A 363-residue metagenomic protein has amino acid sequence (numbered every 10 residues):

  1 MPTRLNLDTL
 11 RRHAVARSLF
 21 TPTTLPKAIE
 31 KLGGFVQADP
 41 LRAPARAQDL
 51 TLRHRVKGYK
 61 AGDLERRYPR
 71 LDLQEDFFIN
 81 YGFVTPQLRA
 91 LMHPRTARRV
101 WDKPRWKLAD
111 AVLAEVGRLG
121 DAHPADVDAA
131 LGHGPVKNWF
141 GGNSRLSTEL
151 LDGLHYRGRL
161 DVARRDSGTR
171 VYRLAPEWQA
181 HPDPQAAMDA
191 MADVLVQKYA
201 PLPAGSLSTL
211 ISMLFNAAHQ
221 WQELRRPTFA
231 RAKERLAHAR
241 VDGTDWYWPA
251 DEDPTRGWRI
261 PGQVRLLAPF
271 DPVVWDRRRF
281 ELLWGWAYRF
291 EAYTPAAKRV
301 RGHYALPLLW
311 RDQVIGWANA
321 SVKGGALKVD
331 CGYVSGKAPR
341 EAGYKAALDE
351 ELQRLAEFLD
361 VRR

Functional and structural regions predicted by a protein language model:
M1-L146, D152-Y156, P295, V334: Phosphate-backbone binding and catalysis cores of DNA-processing enzymes
P69-I79, H155-R165, A230-G243, A318-N319: A short, conserved structural fragment
F83-L91, D166-Q185, T244-W258: Short, cationic-aromatic polyanion-contact patches
R95-D102, A175-Y199, R256-F270: Short, amphipathic alpha-helical interaction segments positioned at domain boundaries
V127-S212: Internal metal/ion-chelating core segments
D189-T255: Acidic, glycine-rich loop-and-beta core segments that form the ion-binding/anion-interacting portion of active sites
L236-A297: Non-catalytic regulatory appendages
K298-R299, L308-R311, I315-R363: Glycine-rich, small/acidic residue-mixed loop/short-helix segments
